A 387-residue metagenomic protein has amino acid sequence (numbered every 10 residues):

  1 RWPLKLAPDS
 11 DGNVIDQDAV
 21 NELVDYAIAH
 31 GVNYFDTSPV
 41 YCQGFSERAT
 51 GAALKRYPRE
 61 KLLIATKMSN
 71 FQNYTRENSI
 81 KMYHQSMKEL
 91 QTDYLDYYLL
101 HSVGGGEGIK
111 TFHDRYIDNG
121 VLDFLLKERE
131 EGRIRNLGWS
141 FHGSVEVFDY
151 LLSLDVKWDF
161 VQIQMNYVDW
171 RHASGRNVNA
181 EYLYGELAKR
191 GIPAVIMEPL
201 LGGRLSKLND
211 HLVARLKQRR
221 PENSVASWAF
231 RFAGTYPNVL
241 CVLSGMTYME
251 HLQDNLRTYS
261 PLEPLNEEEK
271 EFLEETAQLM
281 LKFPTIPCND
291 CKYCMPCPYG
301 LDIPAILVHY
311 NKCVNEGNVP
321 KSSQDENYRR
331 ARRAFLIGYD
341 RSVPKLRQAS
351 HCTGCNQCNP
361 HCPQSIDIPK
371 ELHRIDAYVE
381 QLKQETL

Functional and structural regions predicted by a protein language model:
R1-D18, K67-N78, I109-T111, V213-N223: Active-site mouth loops of central-metabolism enzymes
R1-L62, D93, F124, E130: N-terminal binding-site loop/beta-alpha segment at the start of enzyme catalytic domains that lines or forms
G12-A27, T75-Q91, G143-L152, V225-F230: Short, acidic/polar
I28-A29, G51-K61, H84-D93, L151-V156 (+1 more regions): Acidic (Asp/Glu)-rich catalytic clusters
E60-Q72, Y98-H101, I163: A short, structured active-site edge motif that brings together acidic residues
M87-F112: Active-site groove signature of glycoside hydrolases
V103-V308, N315-F335, P360, K370: Beta/alpha (TIM)-barrel catalytic core signal, keyed to glycine-rich beta->alpha loops juxtaposed to Asp/Glu that bind
E316-C355, Q381-L387: Short Fe-S-cluster ligation motifs
